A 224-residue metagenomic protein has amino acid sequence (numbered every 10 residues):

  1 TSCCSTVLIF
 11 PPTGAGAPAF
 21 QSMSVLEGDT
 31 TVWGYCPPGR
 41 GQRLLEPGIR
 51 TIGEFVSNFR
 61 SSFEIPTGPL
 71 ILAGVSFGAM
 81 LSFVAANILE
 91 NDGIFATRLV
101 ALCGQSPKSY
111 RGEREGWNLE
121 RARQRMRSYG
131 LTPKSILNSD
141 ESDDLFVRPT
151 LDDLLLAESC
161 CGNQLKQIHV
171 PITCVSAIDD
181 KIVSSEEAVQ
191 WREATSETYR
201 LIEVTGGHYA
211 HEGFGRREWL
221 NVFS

Functional and structural regions predicted by a protein language model:
T1-R40: Short, surface-exposed "cap/lid" segments of acyl-processing enzymes
G34, P38-G68: Active-site loop/oxyanion-hole signature of alpha/beta-hydrolase fold enzymes
P37, R98-Y110, Y129-L131: Active-site nucleophile loop of the alpha/beta-hydrolase fold
G74-G78, S82: Gly/Ala-rich beta-loop-alpha elbow adjacent to hydrolase catalytic centers
V147-L165: Active-site nucleophile elbow and catalytic-triad environment of alpha/beta-hydrolase enzymes
I168, C174-S176, D180: Short beta-strand/loop motif that positions the catalytic acidic residue of the alpha/beta-hydrolase fold
K181-E187: Conserved alpha/beta-hydrolase "acid-adjacent" motif
L201-R217: Catalytic histidine-centered segment of alpha/beta-hydrolase-like enzymes
